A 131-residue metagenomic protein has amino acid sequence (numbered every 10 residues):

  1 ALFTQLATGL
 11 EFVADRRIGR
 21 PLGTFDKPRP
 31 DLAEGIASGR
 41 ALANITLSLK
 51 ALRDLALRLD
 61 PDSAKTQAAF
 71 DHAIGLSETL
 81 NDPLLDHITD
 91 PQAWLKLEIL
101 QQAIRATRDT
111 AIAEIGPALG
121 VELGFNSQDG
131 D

Functional and structural regions predicted by a protein language model:
A1-D131: Mature extracytoplasmic or organellar-lumen-exposed domains after removal of signal/transit peptides
